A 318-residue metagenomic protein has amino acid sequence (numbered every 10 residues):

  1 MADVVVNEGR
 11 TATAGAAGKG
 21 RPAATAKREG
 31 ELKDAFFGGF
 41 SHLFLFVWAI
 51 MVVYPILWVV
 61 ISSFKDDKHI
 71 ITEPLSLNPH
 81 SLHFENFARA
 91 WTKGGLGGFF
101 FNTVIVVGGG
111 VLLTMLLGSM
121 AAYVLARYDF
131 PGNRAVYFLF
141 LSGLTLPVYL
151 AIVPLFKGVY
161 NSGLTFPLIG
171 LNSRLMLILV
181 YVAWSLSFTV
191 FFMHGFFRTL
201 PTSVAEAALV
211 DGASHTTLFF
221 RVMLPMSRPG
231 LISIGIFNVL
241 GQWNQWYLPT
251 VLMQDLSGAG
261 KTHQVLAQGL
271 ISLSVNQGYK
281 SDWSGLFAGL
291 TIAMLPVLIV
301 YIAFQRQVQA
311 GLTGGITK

Functional and structural regions predicted by a protein language model:
M1-A35: Short, Lys/Arg-rich, polar N-terminal cytosolic tail immediately upstream of the first transmembrane signal-anchor
V4, F37-K318: A structural signal for multi-pass alpha-helical bundles of membrane permease subunits that mediate small-molecule
